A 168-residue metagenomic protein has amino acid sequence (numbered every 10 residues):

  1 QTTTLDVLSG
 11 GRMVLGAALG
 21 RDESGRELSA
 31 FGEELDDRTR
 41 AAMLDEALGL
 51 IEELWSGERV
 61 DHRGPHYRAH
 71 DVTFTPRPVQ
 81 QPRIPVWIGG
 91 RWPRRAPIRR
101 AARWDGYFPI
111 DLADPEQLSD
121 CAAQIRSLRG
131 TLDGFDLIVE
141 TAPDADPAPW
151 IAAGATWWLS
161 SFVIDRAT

Functional and structural regions predicted by a protein language model:
Q1-T168: Active-site-adjacent structural elements that line small-molecule/cofactor binding pockets in enzymes
